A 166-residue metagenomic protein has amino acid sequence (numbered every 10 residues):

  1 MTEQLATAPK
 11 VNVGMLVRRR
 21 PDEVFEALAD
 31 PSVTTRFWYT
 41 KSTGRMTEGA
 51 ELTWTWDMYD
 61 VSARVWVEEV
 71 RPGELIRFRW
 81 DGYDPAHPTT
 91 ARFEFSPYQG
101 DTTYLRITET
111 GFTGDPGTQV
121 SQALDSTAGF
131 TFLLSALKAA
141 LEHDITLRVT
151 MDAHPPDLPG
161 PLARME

Functional and structural regions predicted by a protein language model:
M1-T43, A163-E166: Hydrophobic ligand-binding cavity/cleft-lining segments
A8-G14, E51, S62, L75 (+2 more regions): Intrinsic-disorder/low-complexity, polar/charged segments enriched in Ser/Thr/Lys/Arg/Asp/Glu/Gln
M15, R64-E69, T90-P97: Hydrophobic/aromatic beta-strand elements that line small-molecule binding cavities or substrate pockets in beta-rich
V24-L28, T34, L52, V67 (+4 more regions): Hydrophobic pocket/interface hotspot
A29-D30, Y39, P72, S135 (+1 more regions): Residues at helix-coil transition
R36, K41-G82, M165-E166: Glycine-rich portal/gate segments that line the openings of hydrophobic small-molecule binding cavities
Y83-F132, T150: Beta-strand/loop substructures that line and gate deep hydrophobic ligand-binding cavities in soluble
A139-E166: Short, highly charged C-terminal tails/helix-capping segments
